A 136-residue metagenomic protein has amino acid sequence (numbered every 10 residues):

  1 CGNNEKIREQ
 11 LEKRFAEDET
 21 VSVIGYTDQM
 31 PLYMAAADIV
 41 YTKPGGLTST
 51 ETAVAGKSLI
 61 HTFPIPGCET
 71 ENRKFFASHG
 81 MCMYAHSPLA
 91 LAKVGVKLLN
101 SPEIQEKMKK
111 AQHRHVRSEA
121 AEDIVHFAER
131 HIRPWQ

Functional and structural regions predicted by a protein language model:
C1, T42-K43, H61-F63, H79 (+1 more regions): Thr-Gly-centered strand-to-loop micro-motif
C1-I39: Donor-nucleotide binding loops and adjacent catalytic segments primarily of GT-B fold Leloir glycosyltransferases
V23, Y41, T52, F76 (+1 more regions): Hydrophobic, well-ordered secondary-structure elements that form the walls of internal hydrophobic environments
Q29-E71: A donor-sugar binding/catalytic signature common to diverse glycosyltransferases and related nucleotide-sugar
E71-S78: Active-site-proximal loop->helix
S78-E103: C-terminal "capping" alpha-helix adjacent to the active site of nucleotide-linked donor transferases in cell-envelope
I104-S118: A short, well-ordered alpha-helix in the C-terminal region of glycosyltransferases
R117-Q136: C-terminal alpha-helical cap of glycosyltransferases
